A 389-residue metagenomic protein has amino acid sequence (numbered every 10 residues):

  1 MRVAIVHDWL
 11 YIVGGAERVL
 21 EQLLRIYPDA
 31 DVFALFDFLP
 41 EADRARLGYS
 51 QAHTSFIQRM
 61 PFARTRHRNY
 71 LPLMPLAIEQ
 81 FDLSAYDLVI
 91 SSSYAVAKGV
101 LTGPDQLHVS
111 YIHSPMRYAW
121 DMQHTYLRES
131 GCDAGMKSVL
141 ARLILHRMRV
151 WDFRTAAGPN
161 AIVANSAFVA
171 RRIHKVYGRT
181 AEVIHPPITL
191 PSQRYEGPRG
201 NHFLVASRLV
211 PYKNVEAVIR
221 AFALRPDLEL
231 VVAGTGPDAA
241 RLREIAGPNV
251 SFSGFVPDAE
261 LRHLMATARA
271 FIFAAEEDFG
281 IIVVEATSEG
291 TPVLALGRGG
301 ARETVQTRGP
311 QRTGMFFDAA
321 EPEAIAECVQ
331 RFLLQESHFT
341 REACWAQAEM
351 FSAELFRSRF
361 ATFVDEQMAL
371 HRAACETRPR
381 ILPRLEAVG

Functional and structural regions predicted by a protein language model:
R128-I162, A170-R171: Membrane-proximal helix-turn-helix segments that form the acceptor-binding/catalytic region of lipid-linked
I188, R194-K213, I219-R225, V231: Conserved donor-binding/catalytic core segment of Leloir-type glycosyltransferases
A239-A259: Nucleotide-activated donor-binding/catalytic signature segment of Leloir-type glycosyltransferases, i.e., the conserved
A240, R302-R331: Change "using UDP/GDP/dTDP sugars" to "using nucleotide sugars
H263-A268, F360: Short alpha-helical donor nucleotide-sugar binding micro-motif in glycosyltransferases
A266-D278, T291: Acidic donor-binding loop of glycosyltransferase active sites
P292-G297, V305: Short hydrophobic beta-strand element within catalytic cores of glycosyltransferases and related nucleotide-activated
A320, S337-R380: A charged, aromatic-enriched C-terminal amphipathic alpha-helix characteristic of glycosyltransferases across folds
